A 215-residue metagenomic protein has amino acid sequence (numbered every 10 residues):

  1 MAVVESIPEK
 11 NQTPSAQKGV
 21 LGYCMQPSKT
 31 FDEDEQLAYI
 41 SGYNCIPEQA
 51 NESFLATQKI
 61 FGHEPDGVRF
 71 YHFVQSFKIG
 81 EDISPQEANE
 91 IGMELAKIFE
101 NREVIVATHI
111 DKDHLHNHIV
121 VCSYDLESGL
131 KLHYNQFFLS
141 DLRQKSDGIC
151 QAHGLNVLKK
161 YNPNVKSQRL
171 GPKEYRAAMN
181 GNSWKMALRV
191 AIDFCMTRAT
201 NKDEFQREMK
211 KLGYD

Functional and structural regions predicted by a protein language model:
M1-D215: N-terminal nicking endonuclease/strand-transfer module with a His-rich metal-binding environment and a catalytic Tyr
